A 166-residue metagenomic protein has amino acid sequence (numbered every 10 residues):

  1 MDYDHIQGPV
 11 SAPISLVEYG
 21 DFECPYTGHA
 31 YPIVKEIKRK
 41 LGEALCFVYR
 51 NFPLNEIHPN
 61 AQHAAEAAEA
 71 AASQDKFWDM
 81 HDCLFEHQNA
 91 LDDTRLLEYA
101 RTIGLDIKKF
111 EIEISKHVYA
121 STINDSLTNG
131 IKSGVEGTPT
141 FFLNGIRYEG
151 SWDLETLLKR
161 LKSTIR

Functional and structural regions predicted by a protein language model:
M1-I14: A short beta-strand-turn-helix
M1-Y3, R50, L143: Intrinsic-disorder/low-complexity regions
I6-Q7, L91, Y148: Short clusters of hydrophobic/aromatic residues that line enzyme substrate/ligand-binding pockets
P13, Y19-D21, Y26-E36, L97-R166: C-terminal cap of thioredoxin/glutaredoxin-like
V17-E18, F22-R101, S133, K162: Structural alpha/beta surface segment adjacent to cysteine/selenocysteine redox centers across thiol/disulfide enzymes
